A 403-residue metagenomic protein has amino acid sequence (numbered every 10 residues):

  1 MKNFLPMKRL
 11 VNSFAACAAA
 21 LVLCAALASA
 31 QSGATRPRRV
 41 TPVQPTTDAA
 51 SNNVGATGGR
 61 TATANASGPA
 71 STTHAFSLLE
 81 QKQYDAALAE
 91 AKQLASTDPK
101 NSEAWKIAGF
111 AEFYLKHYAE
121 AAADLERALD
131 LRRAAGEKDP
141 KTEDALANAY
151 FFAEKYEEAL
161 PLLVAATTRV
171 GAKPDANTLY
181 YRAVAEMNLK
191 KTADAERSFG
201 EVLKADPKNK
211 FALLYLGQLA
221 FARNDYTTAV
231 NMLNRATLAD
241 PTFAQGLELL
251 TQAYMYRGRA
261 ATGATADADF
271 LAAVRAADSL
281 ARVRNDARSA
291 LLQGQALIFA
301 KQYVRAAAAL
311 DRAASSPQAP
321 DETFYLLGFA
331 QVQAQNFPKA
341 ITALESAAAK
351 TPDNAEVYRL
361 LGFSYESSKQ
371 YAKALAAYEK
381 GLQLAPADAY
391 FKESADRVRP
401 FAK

Functional and structural regions predicted by a protein language model:
A66-T97, N177, V184, N188: Alpha-helical segment of the N-proximal tetratricopeptide repeat
P69, E103, E137, K141 (+8 more regions): Start-of-helix register in tetratricopeptide repeats
E80-Q81, Y114-L115, F152, N188-L189 (+6 more regions): Register position in tetratricopeptide repeats
A87, A121, A159, A195 (+6 more regions): Single-residue signature of alpha-solenoid repeat helices
Q93-S96, D130, A134, V164-T168 (+6 more regions): Conserved structural position within tetratricopeptide repeats
P99, R133, E137, G171-K173 (+6 more regions): Short coil turns that delineate tetratricopeptide repeat
